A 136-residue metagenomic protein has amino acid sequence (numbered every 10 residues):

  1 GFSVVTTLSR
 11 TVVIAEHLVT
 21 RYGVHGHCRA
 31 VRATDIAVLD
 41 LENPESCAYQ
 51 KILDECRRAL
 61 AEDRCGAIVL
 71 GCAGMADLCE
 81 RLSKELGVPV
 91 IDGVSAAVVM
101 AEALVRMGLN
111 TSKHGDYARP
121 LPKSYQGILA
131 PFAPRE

Functional and structural regions predicted by a protein language model:
G1, V5-T7, R81-M100: Short, acidic/small-residue loops that bind anionic groups at enzyme active sites
G1-R32, V105-E136: Short, glycine-/small-residue-rich phosphate/pyrophosphate-handling segment
S9-G71, L78: Active-site rim beta-loop-alpha module in soluble metabolic enzymes
V12, T34-L39, R58-E62, E80-G93 (+1 more regions): A short, terminal or domain-edge coil/loop segment
I36, I91-N110: Short, flexible loop segments at boundaries between secondary-structure elements
G71-G74, V94: Glycine-rich beta-to-alpha transition loops that act as phosphate-gripper elements at the mouths of alpha/beta enzyme
G74-D77, T111: Short, flexible micro-motifs
